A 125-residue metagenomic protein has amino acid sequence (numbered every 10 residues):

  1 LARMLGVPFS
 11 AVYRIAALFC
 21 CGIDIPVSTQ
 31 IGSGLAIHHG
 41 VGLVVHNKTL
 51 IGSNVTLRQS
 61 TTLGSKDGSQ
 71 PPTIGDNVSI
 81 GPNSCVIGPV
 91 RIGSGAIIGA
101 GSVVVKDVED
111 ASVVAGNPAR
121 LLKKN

Functional and structural regions predicted by a protein language model:
L1-G22, A119, N125: Terminal amphipathic alpha-helical/low-complexity segments used for targeting or macromolecular assembly
P26-V27, G32-S33, H38-N47, G52-S53 (+11 more regions): Left-handed beta-helix
